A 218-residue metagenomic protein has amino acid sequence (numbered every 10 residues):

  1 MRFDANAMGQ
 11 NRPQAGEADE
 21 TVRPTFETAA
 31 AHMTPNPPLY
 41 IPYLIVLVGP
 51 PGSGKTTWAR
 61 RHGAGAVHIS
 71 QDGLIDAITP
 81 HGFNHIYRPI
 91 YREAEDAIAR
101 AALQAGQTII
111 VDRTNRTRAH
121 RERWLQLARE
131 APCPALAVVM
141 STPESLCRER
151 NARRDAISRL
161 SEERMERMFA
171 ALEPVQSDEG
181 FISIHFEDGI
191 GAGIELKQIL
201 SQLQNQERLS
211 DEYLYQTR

Functional and structural regions predicted by a protein language model:
R2-F3, G9, T21-H32: N-terminal pre-Walker A segment at the start of P-loop NTPase domains
L39-S53, T57: Walker A (P-loop) phosphate-binding motif
V48, R61, L146-R218: Conserved GTP-binding G-domain of TRAFAC-class P-loop NTPases and closely related GTPase folds
S53, T57-Q107: Conserved substrate/cofactor phosphate-moiety recognition/catalytic segment in nucleotide-dependent phosphotransferases
A66-H68, A135-A137, F181-F186: Conserved beta-strand scaffold positions in the cores of enzyme catalytic domains, especially in NTP/NDP-utilizing
G73-I75, N115-R116, S141-L146, I190-G191: Conserved nucleotide-binding/hydrolysis micro-motifs of P-loop NTPases
D112-R121: Acidic, metal-coordinating catalytic cores used for nucleic-acid/nucleotide bond scission and strand-transfer chemistry
A131-R148: Conserved phosphate-donor/acceptor-positioning beta-strand/loop module used by diverse small-molecule
